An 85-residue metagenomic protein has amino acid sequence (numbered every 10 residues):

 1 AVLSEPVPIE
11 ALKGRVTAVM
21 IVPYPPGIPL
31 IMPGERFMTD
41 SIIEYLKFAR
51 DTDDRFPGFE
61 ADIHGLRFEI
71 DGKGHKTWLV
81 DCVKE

Functional and structural regions predicted by a protein language model:
A1-E85: Non-catalytic terminal extensions of PLP-dependent enzymes
